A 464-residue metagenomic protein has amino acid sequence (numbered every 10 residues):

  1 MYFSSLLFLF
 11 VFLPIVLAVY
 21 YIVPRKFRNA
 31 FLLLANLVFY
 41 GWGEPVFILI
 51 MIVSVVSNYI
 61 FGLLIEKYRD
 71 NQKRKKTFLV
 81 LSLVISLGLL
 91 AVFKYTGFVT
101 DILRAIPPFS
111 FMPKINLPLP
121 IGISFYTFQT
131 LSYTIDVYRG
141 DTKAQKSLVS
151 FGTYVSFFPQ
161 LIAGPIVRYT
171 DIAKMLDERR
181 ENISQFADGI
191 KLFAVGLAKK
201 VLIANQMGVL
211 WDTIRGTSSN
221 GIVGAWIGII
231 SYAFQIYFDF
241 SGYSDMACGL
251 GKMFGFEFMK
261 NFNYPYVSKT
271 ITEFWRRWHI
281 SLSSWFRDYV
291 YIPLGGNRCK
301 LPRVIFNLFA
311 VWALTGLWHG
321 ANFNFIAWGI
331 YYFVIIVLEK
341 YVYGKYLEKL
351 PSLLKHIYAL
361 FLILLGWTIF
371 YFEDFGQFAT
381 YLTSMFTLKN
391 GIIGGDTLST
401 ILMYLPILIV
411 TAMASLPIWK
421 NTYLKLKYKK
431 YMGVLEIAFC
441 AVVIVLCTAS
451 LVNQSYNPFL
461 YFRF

Functional and structural regions predicted by a protein language model:
M1-I418, Y423-R463: Membrane-embedded transmembrane alpha-helical bundles that form the catalytic cores of multi-pass lipid-modifying
